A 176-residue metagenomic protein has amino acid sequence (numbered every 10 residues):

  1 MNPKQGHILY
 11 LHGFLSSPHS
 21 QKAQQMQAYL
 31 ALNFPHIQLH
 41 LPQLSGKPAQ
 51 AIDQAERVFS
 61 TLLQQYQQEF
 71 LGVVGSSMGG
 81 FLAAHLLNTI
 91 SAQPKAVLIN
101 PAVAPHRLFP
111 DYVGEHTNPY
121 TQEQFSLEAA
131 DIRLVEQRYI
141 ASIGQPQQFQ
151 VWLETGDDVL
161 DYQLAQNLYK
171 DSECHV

Functional and structural regions predicted by a protein language model:
N2-P3, L62-E69, I90, G144-Q145: Glycine-rich phosphate-binding loop signature in dinucleotide/nucleotide-binding domains
G6-E69: Active-site catalytic motif of lipid deacylating hydrolases and related acyltransferases
F14, S77, T155: Residue-level signal for short, function-critical loop segments
G72-V73, A96: Conserved alpha/beta-hydrolase fold motif
V74-A83: Gly/Ala-rich beta-loop-alpha elbow adjacent to hydrolase catalytic centers
H85-T89: Active-site signature of alpha/beta-hydrolase-fold catalytic machinery across serine- and Asp/Cys-nucleophile hydrolases
P94-V176: The alpha/beta-hydrolase serine catalytic core
